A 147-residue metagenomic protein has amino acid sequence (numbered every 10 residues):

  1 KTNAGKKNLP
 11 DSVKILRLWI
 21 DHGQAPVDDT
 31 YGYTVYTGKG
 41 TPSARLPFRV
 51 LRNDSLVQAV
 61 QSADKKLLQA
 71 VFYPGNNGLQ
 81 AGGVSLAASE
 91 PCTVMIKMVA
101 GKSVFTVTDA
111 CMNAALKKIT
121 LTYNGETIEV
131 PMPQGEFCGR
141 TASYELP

Functional and structural regions predicted by a protein language model:
K1-A25: Beta-strand/loop-rich accessory regions of lumenal/periplasmic or secreted enzymes, predominantly carbohydrate-active
P10-S12, Q24-D28, V99-A100, M112-N113: A structural signal for short secondary-structure junctions
K14-L16, D29-Y31, Q58, S103: Short beta-strand micro-motifs in enzyme catalytic cores
P26-T37: Short Pro-Gly-centered flexible turn/kink motifs
Y36-P147: Non-catalytic terminal regions with compositionally biased, polar/charged low complexity
